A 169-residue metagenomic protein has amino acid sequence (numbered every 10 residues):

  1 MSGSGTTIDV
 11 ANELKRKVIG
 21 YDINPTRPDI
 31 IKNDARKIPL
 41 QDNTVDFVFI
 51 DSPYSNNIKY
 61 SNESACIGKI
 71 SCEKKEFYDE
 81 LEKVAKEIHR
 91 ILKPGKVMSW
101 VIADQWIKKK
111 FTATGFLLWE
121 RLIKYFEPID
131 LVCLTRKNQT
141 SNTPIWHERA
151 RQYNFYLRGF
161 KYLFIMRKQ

Functional and structural regions predicted by a protein language model:
M1-Q169: Class I S-adenosyl-L-methionine-dependent methyltransferase catalytic core
